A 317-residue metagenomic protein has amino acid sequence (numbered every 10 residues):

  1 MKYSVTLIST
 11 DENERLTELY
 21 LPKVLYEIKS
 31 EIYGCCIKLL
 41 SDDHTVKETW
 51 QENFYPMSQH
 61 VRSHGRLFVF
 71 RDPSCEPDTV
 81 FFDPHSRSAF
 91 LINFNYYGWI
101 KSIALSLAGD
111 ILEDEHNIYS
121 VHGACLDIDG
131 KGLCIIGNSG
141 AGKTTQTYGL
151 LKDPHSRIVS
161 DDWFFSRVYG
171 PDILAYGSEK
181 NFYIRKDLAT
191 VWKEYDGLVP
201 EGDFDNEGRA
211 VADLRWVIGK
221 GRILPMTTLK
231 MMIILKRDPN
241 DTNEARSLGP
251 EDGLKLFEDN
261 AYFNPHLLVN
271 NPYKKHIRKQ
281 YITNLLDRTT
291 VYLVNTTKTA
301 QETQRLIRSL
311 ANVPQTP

Functional and structural regions predicted by a protein language model:
M1-C134, D153-P154, S166-P317: A noncatalytic interaction/capping subdomain that flanks phosphate/NTP-handling catalytic cores
D129-D153, I158: Glycine-rich phosphate-binding P-loop
I158-F164: Flexible phosphate/Mg2+-sensing switch loops adjacent to catalytic phosphate-binding sites
